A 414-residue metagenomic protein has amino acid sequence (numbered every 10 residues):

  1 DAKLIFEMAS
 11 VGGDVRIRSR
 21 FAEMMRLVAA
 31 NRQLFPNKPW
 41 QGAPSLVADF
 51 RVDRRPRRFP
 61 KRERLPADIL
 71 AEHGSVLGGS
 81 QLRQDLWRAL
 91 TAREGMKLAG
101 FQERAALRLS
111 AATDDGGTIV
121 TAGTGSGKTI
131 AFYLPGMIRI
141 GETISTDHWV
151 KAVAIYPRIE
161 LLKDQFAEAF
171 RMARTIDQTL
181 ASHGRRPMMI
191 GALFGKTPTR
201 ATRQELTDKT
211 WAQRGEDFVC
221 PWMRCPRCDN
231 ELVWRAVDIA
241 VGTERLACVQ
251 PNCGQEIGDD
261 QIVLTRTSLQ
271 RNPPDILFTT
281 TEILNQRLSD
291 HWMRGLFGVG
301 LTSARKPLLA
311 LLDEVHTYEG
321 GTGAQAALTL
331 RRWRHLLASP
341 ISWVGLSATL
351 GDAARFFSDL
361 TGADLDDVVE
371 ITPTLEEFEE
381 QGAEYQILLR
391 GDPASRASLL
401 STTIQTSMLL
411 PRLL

Functional and structural regions predicted by a protein language model:
D1-A89: N-terminal accessory nucleic-acid engagement/regulatory domains that precede and modulate ATP-driven motor cores
E63-T121, I130-I138: Conserved pre-motif I regulatory segment
G117, I138-A167, I176-R186, H335-P340: Conserved SF1/SF2 helicase motif Ia
I130, W149-T175, G191-A201, E282-Q286 (+1 more regions): Conserved Walker A/P-loop ATP-binding site and its immediately adjacent core in helicase/helicase-like ATPase domains
L161-G258, S358-V368: Conserved helix-turn-beta segment of the N-terminal RecA-like "Helicase ATP-binding" lobe in SF1/SF2 helicases
Q204-P226, L350-L414: Conserved interdomain linker/interface between the two RecA-like ATPase lobes of SF2 helicase motors
P274-L277, E282-L288, W292-L337: SF2 helicase catalytic motif II
H316-E377: Post-DEXD/H (motif II) to motif III coupling segment of the RecA-like Helicase ATP-binding lobe
